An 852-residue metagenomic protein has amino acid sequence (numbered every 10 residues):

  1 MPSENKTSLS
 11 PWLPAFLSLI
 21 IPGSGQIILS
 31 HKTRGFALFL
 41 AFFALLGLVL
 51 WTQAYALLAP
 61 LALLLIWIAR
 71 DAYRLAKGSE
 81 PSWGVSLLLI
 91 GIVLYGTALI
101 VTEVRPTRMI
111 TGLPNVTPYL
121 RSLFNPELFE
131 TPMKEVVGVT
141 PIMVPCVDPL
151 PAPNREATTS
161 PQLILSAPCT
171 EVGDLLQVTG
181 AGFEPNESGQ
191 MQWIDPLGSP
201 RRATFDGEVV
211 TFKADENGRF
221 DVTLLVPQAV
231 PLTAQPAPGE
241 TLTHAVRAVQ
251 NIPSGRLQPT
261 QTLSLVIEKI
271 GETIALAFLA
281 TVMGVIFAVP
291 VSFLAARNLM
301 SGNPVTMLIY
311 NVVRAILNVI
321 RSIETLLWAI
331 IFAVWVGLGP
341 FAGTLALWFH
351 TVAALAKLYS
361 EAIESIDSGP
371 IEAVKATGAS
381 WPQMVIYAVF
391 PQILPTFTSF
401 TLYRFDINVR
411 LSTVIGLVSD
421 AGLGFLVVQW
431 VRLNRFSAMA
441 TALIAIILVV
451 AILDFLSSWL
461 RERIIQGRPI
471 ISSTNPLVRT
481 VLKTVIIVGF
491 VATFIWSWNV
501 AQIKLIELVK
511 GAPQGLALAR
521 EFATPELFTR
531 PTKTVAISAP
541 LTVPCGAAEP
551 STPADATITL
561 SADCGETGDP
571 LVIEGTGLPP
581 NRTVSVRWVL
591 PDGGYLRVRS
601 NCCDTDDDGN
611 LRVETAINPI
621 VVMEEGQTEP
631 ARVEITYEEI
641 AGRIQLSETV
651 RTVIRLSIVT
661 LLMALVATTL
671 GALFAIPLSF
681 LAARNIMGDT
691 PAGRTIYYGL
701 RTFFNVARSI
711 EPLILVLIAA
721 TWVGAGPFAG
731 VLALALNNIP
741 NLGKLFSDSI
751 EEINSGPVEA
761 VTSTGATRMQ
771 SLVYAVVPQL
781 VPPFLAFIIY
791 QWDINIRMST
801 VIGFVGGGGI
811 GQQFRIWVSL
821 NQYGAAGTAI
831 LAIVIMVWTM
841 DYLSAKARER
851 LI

Functional and structural regions predicted by a protein language model:
M1-W12, H31, L46-V282, I286-P290 (+4 more regions): N-terminal, non-cleaved signal-anchor transmembrane helix
S10-L63, R404, S412-G416, L426-A451: Hydrophobic alpha-helical segments
L29, I366-G369, A373-I393, S419-A421 (+3 more regions): Short helix-to-coil transition segments within interhelical loops that connect adjacent transmembrane helices
I267-A275, L279, V313-I320, D406 (+6 more regions): Alpha-helical membrane-interface segments at transmembrane helix boundaries
F287-P290, L327, A342-L345, F349-I371 (+9 more regions): Membrane-embedded alpha-helices of multi-pass transport/permease systems
T306-W348, M687, G693, L700-A735: Generic hydrophobic transmembrane alpha-helix motif, especially the helices
V334, D406-I446, I465-Q466, T721 (+2 more regions): Glycine-rich helix-loop "coupling/hinge" segments at transmembrane-helix boundaries in multipass transporters
S380-G416, S437-V449, L453, S457 (+3 more regions): Transmembrane alpha-helices
